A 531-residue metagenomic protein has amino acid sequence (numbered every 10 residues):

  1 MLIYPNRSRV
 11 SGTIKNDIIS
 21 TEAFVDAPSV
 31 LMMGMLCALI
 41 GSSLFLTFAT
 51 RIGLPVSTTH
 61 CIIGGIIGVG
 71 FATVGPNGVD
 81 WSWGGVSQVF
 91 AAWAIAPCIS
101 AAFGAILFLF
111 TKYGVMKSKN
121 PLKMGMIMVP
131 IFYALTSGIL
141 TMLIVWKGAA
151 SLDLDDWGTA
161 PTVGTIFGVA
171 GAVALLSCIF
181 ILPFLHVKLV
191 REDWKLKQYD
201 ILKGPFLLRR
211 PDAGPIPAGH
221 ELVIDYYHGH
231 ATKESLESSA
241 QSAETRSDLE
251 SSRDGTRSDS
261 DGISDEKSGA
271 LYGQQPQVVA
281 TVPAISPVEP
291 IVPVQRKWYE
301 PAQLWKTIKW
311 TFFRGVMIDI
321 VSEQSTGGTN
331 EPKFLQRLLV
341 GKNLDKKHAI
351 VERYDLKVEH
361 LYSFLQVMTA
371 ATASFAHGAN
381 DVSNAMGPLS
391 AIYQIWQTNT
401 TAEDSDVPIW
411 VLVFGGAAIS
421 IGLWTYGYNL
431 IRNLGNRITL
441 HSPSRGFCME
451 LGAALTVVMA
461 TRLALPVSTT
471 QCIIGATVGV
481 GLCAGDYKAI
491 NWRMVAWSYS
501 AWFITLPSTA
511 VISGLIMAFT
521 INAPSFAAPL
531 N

Functional and structural regions predicted by a protein language model:
M1-N531: Multi-pass alpha-helical transmembrane bundle typical of ion/small-solute transporters and intramembrane aspartyl
